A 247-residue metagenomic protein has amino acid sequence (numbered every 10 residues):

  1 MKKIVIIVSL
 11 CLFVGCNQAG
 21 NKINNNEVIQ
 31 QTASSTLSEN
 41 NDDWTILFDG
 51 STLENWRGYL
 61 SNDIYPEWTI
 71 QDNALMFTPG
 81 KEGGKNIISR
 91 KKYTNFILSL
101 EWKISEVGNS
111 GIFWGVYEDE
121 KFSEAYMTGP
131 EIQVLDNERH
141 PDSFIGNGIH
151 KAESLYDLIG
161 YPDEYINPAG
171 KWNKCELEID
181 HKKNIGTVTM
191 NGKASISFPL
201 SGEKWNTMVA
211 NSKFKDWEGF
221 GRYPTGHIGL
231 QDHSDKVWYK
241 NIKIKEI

Functional and structural regions predicted by a protein language model:
I4-F13: Sec-dependent N-terminal signal peptides
N17-I247: Carbohydrate-interacting regions of secretory-pathway proteins
